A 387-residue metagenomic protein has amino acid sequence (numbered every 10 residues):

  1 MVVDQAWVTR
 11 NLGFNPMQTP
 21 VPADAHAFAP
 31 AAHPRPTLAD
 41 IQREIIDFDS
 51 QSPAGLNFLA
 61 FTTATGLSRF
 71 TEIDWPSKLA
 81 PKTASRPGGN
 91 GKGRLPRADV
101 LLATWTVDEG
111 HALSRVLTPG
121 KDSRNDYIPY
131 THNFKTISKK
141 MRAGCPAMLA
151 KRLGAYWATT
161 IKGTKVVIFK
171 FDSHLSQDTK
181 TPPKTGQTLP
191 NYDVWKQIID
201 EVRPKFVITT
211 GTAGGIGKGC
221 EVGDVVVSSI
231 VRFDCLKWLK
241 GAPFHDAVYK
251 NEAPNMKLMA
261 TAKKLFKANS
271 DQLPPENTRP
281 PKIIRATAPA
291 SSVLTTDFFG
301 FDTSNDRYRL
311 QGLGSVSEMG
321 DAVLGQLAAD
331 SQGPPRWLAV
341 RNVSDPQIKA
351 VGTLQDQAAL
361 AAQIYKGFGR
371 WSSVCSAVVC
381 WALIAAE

Functional and structural regions predicted by a protein language model:
M1-E387: Accessory terminal and edge-of-domain segments that mediate assembly/interaction and cofactor placement around
